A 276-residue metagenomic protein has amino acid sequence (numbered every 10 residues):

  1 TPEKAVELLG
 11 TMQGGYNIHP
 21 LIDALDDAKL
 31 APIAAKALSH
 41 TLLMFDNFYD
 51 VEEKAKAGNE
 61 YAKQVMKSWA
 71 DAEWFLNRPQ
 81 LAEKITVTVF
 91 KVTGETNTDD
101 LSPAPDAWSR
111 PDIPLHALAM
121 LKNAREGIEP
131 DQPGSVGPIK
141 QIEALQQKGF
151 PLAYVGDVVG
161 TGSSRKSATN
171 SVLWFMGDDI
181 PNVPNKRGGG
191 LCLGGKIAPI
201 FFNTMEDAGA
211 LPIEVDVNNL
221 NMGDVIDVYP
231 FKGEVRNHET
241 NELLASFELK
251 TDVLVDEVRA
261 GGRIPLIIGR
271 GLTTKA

Functional and structural regions predicted by a protein language model:
T1-G14, D23, P32-M44, Q64-F75: Structural detector for internal amphipathic alpha-helices that build alpha-solenoid repeat scaffolds
M12-D26, M44-A55: Amphipathic alpha-helical scaffolding segments comprising HEAT/armadillo-like alpha-solenoid repeats
M44-F48, A104, F175, A208 (+4 more regions): Change "in soluble alpha/beta enzymes" to "in soluble alpha/beta proteins
E53-A119, P265-K275: N-terminal, positively charged, Ser/Thr/Ala/Gly-biased leader segments that form transit/presequence-like amphipathic
T96-P103, V159-S171, V253, E257-I268: Conserved phosphate/anionic-ligand binding catalytic regions in large, soluble enzymes, centered on
W108-R236, N241-L243: Feature captures the catalytic cores and cofactor-binding loops of soluble hydro-lyases/lyases that act on carboxylate
D227, K232-G233, E239-A276: Long, charged alpha-helical interface segments
